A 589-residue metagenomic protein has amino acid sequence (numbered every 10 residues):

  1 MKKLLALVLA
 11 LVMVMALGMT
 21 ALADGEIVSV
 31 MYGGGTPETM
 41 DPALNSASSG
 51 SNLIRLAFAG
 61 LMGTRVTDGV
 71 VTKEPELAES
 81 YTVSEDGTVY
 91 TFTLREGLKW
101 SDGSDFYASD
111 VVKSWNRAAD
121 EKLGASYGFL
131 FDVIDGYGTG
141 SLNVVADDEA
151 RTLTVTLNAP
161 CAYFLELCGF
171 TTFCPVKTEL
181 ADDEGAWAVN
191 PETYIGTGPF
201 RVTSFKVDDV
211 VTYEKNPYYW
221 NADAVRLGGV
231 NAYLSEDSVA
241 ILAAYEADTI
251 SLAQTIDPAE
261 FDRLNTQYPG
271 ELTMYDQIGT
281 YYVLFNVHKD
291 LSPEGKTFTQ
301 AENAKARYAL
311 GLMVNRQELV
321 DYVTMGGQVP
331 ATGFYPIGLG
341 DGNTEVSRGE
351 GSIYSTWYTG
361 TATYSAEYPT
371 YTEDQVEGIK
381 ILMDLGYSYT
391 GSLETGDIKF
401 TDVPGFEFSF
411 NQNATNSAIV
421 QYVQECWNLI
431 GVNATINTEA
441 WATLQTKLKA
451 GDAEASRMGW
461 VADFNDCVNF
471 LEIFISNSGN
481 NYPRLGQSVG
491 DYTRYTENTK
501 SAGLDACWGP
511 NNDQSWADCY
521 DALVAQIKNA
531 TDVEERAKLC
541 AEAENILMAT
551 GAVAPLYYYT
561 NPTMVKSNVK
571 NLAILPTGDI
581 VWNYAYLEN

Functional and structural regions predicted by a protein language model:
M31-E85, I195: N-terminal lobe/hinge region of extracytoplasmic solute-binding protein
G33-I54, L77, S104, A162-C174 (+3 more regions): A structural "hinge/loop" feature
S48, V66-T67, C161, E166-G229 (+4 more regions): Gly/Pro-rich hinge or "lid" segments in bacterial periplasmic/extracellular proteins
E79-A125, T154, A244-A247, T297-E302 (+2 more regions): Aromatic- and charge-enriched surface segment that lines or borders ligand/interaction sites
T93, G128-L180: Surface-exposed binding/hinge segments that line and control ligand-binding clefts or catalytic entry sites
G185, Y218-R263, N433: Ligand-site clamp/hinge motif
E214-K215, A301-E425, E542, E588: Append "and occasionally in soluble cytosolic enzymes with long acidic Gly/Pro-rich linkers
M313-I353, A414-Q424, K449-N589: Detector for C-terminal structural segments
